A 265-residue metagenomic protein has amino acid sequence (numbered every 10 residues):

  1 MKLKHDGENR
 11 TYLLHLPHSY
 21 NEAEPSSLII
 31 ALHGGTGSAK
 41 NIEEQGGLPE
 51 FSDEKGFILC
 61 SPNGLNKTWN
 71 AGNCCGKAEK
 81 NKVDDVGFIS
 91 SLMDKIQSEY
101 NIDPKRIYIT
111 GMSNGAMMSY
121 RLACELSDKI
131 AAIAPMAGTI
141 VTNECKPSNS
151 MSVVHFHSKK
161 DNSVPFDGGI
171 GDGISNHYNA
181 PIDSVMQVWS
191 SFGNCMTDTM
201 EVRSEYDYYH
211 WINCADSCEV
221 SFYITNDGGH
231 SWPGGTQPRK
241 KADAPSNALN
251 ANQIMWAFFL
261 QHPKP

Functional and structural regions predicted by a protein language model:
M1-L28, K40-N41, F51-E54, N81 (+7 more regions): A domain-start/cap signature at the N-terminus of enzymes
Y20-W69, I130, T142-N143, S163-P165 (+1 more regions): Short substrate-entry loop that stabilizes the transition state in hydrolases
S26, I42, E79-G87, C124 (+2 more regions): Soluble non-cytosolic domains of exported or imported proteins
I30-L32, M136, T225: Alpha/beta-hydrolase
A78-N101, R121: Alpha/beta-hydrolase active-site loop
S148-S152, D216-V220: Short, proline-enriched alpha-helix->beta-strand connector loops that line the catalytic pocket of alpha/beta-hydrolase
H155-H157, D161: Short beta-strand/loop motif that positions the catalytic acidic residue of the alpha/beta-hydrolase fold
N162-D167, Y178-P181, P233-G234: Conserved alpha/beta-hydrolase "acid-adjacent" motif
